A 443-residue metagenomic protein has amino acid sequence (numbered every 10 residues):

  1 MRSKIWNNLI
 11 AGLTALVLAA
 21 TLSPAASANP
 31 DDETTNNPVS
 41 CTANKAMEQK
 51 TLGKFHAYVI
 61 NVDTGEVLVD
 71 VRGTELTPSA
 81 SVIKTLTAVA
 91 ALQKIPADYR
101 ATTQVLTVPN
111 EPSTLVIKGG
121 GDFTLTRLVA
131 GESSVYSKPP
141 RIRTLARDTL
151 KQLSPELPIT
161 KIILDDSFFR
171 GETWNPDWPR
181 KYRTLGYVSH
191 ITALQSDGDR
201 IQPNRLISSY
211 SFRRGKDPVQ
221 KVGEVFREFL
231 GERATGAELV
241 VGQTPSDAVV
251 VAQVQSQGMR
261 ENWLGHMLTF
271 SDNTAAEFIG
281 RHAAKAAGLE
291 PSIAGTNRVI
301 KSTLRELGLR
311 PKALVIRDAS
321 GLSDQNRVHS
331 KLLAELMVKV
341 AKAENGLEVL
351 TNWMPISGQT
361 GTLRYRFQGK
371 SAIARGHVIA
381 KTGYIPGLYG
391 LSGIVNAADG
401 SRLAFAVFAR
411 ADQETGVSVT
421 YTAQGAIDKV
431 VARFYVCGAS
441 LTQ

Functional and structural regions predicted by a protein language model:
R2, A20, P24-P78, A97-D98 (+2 more regions): Beta-lactamase-like hydrolase cores
R2-G12: Bacterial N-terminal signal peptides that target proteins for export
G12-T21: Bacterial N-terminal signal peptides
N29, K54-H56, E111-T192, D199 (+3 more regions): Mid-domain, small-residue-enriched loop/turn segments at the edges of structured enzyme/sensor domains
G65, S79-A97, L194, V225-F229 (+2 more regions): Active-site SXXK
L68-D70, A284-Q443: Small-residue-rich helix-loop
Q93-N110, E238-G242, L347-T351: Short, well-structured active-site flanking segments
D199-V349: A small/polar active-site loop signature that marks catalytic segments
